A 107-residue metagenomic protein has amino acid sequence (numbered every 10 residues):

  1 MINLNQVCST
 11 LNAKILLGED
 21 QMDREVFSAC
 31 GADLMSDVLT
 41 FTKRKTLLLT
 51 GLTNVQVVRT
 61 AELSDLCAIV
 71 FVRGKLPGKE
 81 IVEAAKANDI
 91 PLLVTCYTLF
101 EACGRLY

Functional and structural regions predicted by a protein language model:
I2-N5, T98: Short, structural beta-strand-to-alpha-helix junction motif
N12-G18: Short secondary-structure junctions
D23-R24, S28, A32-L47, G51-Y107: Feature captures the catalytic cores and cofactor-binding loops of soluble hydro-lyases/lyases that act on carboxylate
